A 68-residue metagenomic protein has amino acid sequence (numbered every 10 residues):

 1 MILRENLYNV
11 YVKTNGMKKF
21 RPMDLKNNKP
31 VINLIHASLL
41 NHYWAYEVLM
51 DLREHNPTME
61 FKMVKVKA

Functional and structural regions predicted by a protein language model:
M1-I2, V10, L40, L52: Short low-polarity hydrophobic stretches
I2-I35: Short aromatic-glycine-(Arg/Gly/Cys) micro-motifs in beta-strand/loop hairpins
H36-A68: Short, mixed-charge low-complexity intrinsically disordered segments
